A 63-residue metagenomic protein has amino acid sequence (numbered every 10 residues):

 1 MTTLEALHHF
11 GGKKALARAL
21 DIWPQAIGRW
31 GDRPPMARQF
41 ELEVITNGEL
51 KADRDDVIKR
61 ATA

Functional and structural regions predicted by a protein language model:
M1, K59-A63: Short intrinsically disordered terminal tails
M1-G11, F40, V44: Short, amphipathic alpha-helical "recognition" segments used to contact nucleic acids or chromatin
F10, R33-M36: Residues at alpha-helix boundaries and the short loops/turns that link adjacent helices
A15-A17: Short alpha-helical "recognition helix" segments of helix-turn-helix
D21-P34: Recognition helix of helix-turn-helix/homeodomain-like DNA-binding domains that insert into the DNA major groove
A26, G48, A61-T62: N-terminal regions of proteins, emphasizing targeting and processing segments when present
M36-R54: DNA major-groove recognition helix of helix-turn-helix/homeodomain DNA-binding modules
